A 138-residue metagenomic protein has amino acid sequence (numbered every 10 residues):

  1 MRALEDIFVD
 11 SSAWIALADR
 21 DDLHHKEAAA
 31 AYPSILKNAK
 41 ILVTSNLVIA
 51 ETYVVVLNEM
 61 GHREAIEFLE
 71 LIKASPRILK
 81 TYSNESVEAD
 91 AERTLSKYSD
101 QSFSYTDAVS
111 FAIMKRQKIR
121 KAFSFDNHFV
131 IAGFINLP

Functional and structural regions predicted by a protein language model:
M1-D6, F111-A112, R116-P138: Acidic, PIN/NYN-like endoribonuclease modules and their adjacent C-terminal/linker elements
M1-T44, L57-E70: Short, well-structured N-terminal submotif of metal-dependent ribonuclease cores
R2, L79-R120: Active-site neighborhoods of divalent-metal-dependent phosphate/nucleic-acid chemistry enzymes
D10, E51, D107, D126: Acidic active-site catalytic centers that drive phospho-/nucleotidyl reactions and related ester hydrolyses
N38-A39, S75, A132: Structured helix-beta-strand junction loops
V54-L57, K115: Short glycine/serine- and small hydrophobic-enriched flexible loop segments
